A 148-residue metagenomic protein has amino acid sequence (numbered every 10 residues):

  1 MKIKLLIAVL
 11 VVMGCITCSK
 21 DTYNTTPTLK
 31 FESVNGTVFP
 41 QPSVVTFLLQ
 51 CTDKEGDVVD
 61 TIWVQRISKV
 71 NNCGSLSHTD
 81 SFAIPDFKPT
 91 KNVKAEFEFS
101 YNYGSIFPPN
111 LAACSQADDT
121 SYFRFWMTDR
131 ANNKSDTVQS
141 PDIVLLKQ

Functional and structural regions predicted by a protein language model:
M1-L5: Positively charged n-region of N-terminal signal peptides that target proteins for export
V9: Soluble catalytic regions of membrane-associated enzymes that act on cell-envelope and secretory-pathway components
M13-T17: C-terminal motif of bacterial Sec signal peptides marking the signal peptidase cleavage site
C18-T22: Bacterial signal peptide processing site
T26-Q148: First exposed extracellular module after export/assembly in secreted or surface-exposed proteins
